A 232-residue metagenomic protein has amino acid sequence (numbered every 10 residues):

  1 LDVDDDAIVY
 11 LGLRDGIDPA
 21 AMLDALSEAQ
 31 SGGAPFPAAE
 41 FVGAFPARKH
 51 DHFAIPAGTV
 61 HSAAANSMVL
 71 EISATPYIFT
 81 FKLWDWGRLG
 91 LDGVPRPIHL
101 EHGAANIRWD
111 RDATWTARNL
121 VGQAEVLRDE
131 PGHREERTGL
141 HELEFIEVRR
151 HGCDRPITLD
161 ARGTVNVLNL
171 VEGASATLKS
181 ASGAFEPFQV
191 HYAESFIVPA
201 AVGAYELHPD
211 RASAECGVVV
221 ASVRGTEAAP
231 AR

Functional and structural regions predicted by a protein language model:
L1-K49, T59, A64-A174, L178-S182 (+3 more regions): Active-site region of the double-stranded beta-helix
H52, A57-T59, A201-V202: Short, surface-exposed secondary-structure boundary micro-motifs
F188-R232: TerminUS-proximal long segments
